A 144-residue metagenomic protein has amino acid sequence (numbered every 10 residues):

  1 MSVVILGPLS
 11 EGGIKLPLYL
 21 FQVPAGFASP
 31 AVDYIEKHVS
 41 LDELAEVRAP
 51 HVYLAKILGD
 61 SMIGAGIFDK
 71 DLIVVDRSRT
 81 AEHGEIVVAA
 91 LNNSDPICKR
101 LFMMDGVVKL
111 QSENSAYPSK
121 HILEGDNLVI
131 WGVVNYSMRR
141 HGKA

Functional and structural regions predicted by a protein language model:
M1-I63, P96, M103-V107, P118 (+2 more regions): Short, positionally conserved secondary-structure boundary motifs
G64-F68: A short glycine-leucine-enriched loop at secondary-structure breakpoints that most characteristically corresponds
K70-D71, E85: Structural motif
V74-V75, V88: Hydrophobic beta-strand signal
H83-V108: Short, compositionally biased
L110-S112: SH3/SH3-like beta-barrel fold
N114-H121: Flexible, small-/acidic-enriched active-site or ligand-binding loops
